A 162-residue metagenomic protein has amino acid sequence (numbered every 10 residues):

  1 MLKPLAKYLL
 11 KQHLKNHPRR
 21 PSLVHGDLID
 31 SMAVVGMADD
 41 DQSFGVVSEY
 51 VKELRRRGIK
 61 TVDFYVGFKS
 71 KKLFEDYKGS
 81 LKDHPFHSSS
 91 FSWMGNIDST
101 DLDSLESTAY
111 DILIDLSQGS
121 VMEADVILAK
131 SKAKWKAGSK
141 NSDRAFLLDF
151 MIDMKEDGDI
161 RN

Functional and structural regions predicted by a protein language model:
M1-S31, D41: Short N-terminal or domain-adjacent regulatory/targeting segments
V34-M37, Y65-G67: Short hydrophobic segments within beta-strands
D40-I59: Histidine-anchored nucleotide/phosphate-binding helix
R55-S104: Conserved nucleotide-cofactor-binding alpha/beta core module
S107-A109, K132: Alpha-helix C-terminal capping/helix-to-coil transition sites in glycosyltransferase folds
D111-I114: Structural motif
S120-N162: Conserved nucleotide-diphosphate donor binding/catalytic pocket of glycan-assembly enzymes
